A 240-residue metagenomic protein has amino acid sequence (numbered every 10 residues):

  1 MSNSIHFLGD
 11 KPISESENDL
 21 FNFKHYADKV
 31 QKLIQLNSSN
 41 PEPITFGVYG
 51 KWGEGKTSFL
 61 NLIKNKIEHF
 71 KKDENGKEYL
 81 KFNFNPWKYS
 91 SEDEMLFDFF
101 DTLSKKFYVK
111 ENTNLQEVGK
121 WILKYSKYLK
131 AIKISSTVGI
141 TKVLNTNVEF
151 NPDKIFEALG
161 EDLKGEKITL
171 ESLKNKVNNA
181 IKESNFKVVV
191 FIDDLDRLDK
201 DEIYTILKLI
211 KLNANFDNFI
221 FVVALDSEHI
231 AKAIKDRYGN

Functional and structural regions predicted by a protein language model:
M1-Y89, F97, N213: Walker A/P-loop-proximal flanking segment of P-loop NTPase domains
N3-L8, V30, G76-E78, K154-I155 (+3 more regions): Non-catalytic regulatory/linker segments of enzymes
Y26, I155, L159, V223: Contiguous, function-dense segments enriched for cysteine-driven chemistry and partner/ligand-binding capacity
G50, N85, V138-I140, I192 (+1 more regions): Glycine-rich, histidine-containing beta strand-loop boundary motifs that form or position
K56-T57, S91-E94, H229-K235: Switch/connector loops and helix/strand junctions flanking conserved nucleotide-binding motifs in nucleotide-processing
L60-E183: P-loop NTPase nucleotide-binding core
K164-G165, T169-D226, K232, R237: Conserved Walker B catalytic segment
N240: Conserved P-loop NTPase catalytic core
